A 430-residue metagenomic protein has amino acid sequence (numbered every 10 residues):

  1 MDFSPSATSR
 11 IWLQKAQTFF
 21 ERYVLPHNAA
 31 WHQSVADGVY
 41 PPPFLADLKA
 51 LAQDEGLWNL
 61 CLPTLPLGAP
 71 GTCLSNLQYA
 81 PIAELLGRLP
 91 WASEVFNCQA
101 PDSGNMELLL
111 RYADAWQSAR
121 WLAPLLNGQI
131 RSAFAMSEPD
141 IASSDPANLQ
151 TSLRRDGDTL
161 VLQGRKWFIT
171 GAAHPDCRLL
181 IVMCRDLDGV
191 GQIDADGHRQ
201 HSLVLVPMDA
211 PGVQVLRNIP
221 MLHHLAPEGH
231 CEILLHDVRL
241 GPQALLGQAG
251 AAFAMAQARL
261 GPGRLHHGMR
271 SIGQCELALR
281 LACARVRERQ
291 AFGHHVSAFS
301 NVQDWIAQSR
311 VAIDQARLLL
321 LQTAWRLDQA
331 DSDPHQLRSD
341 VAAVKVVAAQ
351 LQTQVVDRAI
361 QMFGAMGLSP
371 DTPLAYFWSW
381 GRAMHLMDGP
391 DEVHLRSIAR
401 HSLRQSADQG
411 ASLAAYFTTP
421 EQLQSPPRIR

Functional and structural regions predicted by a protein language model:
M1-P90, Q99, Y112-Q117, P124 (+4 more regions): Alpha-helical interface subdomain recognition
L74, S144-A147, A172-C177, D194-R199 (+2 more regions): Short glycine/proline-enriched turns and hinge-like loops at secondary-structure junctions
E94-W116, D145: N-terminal glycine-rich flavin-associated loop
G128-S137, V182: A short, Trp-centered hydrophobic/proline-enriched beta-strand micro-motif
S137-A142, F168-T170, I219-H223: Short, solvent-exposed loop/turn elements at beta->coil junctions and helix N-caps that rim active or binding pockets
N148, A210-R239: Flexible, small-/acidic-enriched active-site or ligand-binding loops
T159, Q163-V215: A short core secondary-structure module
D237-A254: Long, acidic (Asp/Glu-rich), low-complexity accessory segments flanking structured domains
